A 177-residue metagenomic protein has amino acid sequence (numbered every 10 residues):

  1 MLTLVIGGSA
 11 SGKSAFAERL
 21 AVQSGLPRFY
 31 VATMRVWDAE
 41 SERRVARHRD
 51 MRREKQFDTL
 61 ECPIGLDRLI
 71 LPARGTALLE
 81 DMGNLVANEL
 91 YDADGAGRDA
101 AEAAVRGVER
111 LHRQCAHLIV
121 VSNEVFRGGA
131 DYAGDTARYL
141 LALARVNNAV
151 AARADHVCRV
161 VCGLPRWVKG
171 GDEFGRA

Functional and structural regions predicted by a protein language model:
L2-P72: Conserved P-loop
T3-V5, R28, G75-N84, A116-V120: Generic beta-sheet signal
A10, R35, G83, V125-F126 (+1 more regions): Short, glycine/serine-rich, charged loops/turns that create anion-binding and catalytic segments at active sites
A17, H48, L78, N123 (+1 more regions): Residue-level signal for inorganic ion chemistry
R43, R47-D50, R68, N84 (+3 more regions): Charged/polar, solvent-exposed surface patches and flexible loops
E54-K55, A73, Q114, R153: Structured helix-beta-strand junction loops
K55-A103: Helix-adjacent hinge/juxtasegments
A87-A177: Replace "adjacent to P-loop NTPase cores in ATP/GTP-dependent enzymes" with "adjacent to NTP-binding cores
